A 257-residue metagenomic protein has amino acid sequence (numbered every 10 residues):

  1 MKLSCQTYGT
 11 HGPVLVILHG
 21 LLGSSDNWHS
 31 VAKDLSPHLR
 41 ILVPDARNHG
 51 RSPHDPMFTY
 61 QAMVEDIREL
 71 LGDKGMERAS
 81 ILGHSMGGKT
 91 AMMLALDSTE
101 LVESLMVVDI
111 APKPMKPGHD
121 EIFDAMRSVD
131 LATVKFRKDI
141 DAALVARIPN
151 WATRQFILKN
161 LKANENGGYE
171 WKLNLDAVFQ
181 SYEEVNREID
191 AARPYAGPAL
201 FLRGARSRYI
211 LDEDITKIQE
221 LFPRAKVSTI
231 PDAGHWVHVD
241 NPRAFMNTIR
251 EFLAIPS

Functional and structural regions predicted by a protein language model:
M1-T7: A short loop-to-beta-strand scaffold at the N-terminal edge of the catalytic core in hydrolase folds
Q6, H29-S36, L42-L82, M86 (+2 more regions): Active-site loop/oxyanion-hole signature of alpha/beta-hydrolase fold enzymes
P13-G20: Short beta-strand element of the alpha/beta-hydrolase
G20-G23, S85: Active-site glycine-rich loops that stabilize anionic/oxyanionic intermediates across multiple enzyme folds
E77-G118: Conserved hydrolase catalytic core segment
P117, A132-I189: Conserved alpha/beta-hydrolase catalytic His-Asp/Glu region
N166-L221, K226-T229: Conserved serine/cysteine hydrolase catalytic core
R224-S257: Catalytic active-site module of serine/aspartate enzymes centered on a nucleophile-bearing elbow/loop
